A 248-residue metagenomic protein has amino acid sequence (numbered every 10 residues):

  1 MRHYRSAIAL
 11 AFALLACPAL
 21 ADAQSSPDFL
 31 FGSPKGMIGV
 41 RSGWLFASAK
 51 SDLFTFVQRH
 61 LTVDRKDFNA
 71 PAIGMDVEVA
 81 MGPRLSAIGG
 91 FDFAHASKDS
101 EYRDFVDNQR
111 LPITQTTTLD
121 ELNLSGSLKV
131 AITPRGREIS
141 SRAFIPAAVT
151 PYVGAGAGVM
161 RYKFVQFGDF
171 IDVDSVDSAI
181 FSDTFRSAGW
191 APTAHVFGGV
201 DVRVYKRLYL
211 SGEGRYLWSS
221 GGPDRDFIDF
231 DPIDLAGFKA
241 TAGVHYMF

Functional and structural regions predicted by a protein language model:
M1-P34: Cleavable N-terminal export/targeting peptides
D22-V79, Y162-F164, T241-M247: Short glycine/proline- and aromatic-enriched beta-strand/turn motifs that initiate or cap beta-hairpins
Q24-P27, E78-V173, T241-F248: Gram-negative (and chloroplast) outer-membrane scaffold detector with strong preference for beta-barrel transmembrane
S26, Q58-D64, Q109-T117, S140 (+2 more regions): Extracellular loop and loop/strand-boundary signature of outer-membrane beta-barrel proteins
S33-M37, A80-R84, P146-T150, Y205-R207 (+1 more regions): Strand-connecting loop/turn motifs
P34-G36, D67-I73, T118-L124, V149 (+2 more regions): Residues that define the transmembrane beta-barrel architecture of outer-membrane proteins
S51, A96, P112, V196 (+1 more regions): Predominantly the C-terminal beta-signal and adjacent terminal strand-loop region of outer-membrane beta-barrel
D52-R59, R103-L111, D172-F181, W218-D224: Flexible, solvent-exposed coil segments and beta strand-coil junctions, predominantly the extracellular/periplasmic
